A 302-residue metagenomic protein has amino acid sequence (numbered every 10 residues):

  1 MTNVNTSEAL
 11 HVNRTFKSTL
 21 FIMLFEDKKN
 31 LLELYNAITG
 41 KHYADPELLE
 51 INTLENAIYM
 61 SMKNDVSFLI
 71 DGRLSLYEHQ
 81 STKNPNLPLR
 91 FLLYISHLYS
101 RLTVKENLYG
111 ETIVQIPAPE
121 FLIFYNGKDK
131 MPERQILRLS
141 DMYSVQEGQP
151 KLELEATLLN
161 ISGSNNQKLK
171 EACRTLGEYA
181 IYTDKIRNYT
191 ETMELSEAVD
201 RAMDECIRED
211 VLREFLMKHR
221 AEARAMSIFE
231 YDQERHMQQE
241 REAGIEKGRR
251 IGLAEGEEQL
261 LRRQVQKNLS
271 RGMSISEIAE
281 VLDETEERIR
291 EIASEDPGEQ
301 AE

Functional and structural regions predicted by a protein language model:
M1-E302: Elongated, amphipathic alpha-helical interaction scaffolds
